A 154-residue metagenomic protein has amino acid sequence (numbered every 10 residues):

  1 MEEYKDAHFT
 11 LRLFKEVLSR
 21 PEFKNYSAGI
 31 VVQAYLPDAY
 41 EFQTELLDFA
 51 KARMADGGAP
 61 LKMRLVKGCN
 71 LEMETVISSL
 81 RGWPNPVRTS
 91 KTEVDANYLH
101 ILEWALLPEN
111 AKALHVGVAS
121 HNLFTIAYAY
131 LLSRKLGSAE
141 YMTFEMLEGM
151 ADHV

Functional and structural regions predicted by a protein language model:
M1-V154: Positively charged, amphipathic and often flexible ligand-engagement surfaces
